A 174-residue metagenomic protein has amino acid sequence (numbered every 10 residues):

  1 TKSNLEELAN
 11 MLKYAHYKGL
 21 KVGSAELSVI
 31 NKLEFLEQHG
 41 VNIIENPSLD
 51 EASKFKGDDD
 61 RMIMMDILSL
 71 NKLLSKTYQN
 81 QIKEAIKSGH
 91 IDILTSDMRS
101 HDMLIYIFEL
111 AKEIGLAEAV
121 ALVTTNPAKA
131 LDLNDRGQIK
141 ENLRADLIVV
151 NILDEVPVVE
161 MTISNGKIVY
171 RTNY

Functional and structural regions predicted by a protein language model:
T1-K83, S88-S100: Active-site core of metal-dependent hydrolases
L5, A9, M62-K72, A119 (+1 more regions): P-loop/Walker A phosphate-binding loop and immediately adjacent motor/lid segment at beta-alpha junctions
L27, D135-Q138, P157-E160: Anaerobic metallocofactor- and corrinoid-dependent redox/one-carbon enzyme cores, especially those from methanogenesis
E37, G57-D58, Y78, I107-E109 (+2 more regions): Surface-exposed beta-strand edges and their flanking turn/coil or helix-capping segments
R61-S69, S75-I152: His/Asp/Glu-enriched, well-ordered alpha-helical/loop segment that forms or immediately abuts the divalent-metal
K129, E141-Y174: C-terminal cap of metal-dependent C-N hydrolases
